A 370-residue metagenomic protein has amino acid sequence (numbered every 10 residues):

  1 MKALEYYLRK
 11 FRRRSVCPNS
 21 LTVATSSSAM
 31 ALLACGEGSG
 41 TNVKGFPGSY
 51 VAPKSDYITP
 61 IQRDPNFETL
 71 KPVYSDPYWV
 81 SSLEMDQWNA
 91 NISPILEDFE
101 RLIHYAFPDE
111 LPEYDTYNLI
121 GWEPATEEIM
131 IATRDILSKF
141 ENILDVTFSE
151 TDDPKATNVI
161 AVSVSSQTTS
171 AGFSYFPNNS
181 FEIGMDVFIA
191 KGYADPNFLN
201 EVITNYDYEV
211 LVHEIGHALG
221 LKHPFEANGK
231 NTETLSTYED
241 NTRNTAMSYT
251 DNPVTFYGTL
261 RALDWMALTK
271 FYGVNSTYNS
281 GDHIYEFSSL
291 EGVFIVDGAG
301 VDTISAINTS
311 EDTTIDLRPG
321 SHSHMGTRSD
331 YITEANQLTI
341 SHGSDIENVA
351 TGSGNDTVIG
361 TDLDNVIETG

Functional and structural regions predicted by a protein language model:
K2-S26: Bacterial Sec-dependent N-terminal signal peptides
Y6, V23, M30-A125: Disordered inhibitory propeptide/activation segment of secreted metzincin zinc metalloprotease zymogens, centered on
T22-E37, R101-P112, T116-Y117, W122 (+2 more regions): Glycine- and aspartate-rich repeat motifs characteristic of hemolysin/RTX-like Ca2+-binding segments in secreted
A125-S149: A short alpha-helix/helix-coil micro-patch that ends at or immediately precedes a cysteine
I131-D135, I203-I215: Short alpha-helical catalytic segment bearing the HExxH-like zincin motif of zinc-dependent metalloproteases
R134-L137, E141, V212, W265-T269: Non-transmembrane alpha-helical segments in soluble domains of secreted/periplasmic/extracellular proteins
F140-E141, E209-P224, M247: Active-site recognition of the HExxH zinc-binding catalytic motif
P224-A246: Post-HEXXH active-site segment of zinc metalloproteases
